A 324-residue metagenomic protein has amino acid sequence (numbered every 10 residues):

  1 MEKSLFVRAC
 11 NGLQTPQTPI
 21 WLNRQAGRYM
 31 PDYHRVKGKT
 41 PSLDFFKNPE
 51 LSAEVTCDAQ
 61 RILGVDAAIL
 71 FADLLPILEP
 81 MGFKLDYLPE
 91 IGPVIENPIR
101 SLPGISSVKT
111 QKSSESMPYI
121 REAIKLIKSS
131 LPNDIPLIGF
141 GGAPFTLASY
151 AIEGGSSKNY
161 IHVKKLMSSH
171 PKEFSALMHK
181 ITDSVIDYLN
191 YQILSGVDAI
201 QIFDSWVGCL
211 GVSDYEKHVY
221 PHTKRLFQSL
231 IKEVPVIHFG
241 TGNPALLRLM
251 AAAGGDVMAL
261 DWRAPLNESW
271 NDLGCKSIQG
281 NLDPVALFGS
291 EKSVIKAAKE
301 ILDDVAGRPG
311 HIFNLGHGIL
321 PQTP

Functional and structural regions predicted by a protein language model:
M1-F83, Y87, L126, R225 (+1 more regions): N-terminal basic, low-complexity leaders that serve as flexible interaction/assembly modules and, when applicable, as
L5-F6, D32, G104, H162 (+1 more regions): Exposed alpha-helical structural elements
Y33, M81-E96, Y150-H162: Short, flexible, mixed-charge acidic loops at enzyme active sites
K39-P41, L102-K112, M167-F174: Short glycine/proline- and acidic residue-enriched helix-loop micro-motifs that form flexible lids or anion-recognition
K39-S52, S107-Q111, L147-S149, G155-S156 (+1 more regions): An N-terminal domain-start capping segment
L74-I77, G92-P93, L102, P144-T146: A short acidic, glycine/proline-enriched capping/turn motif at secondary-structure boundaries, especially helix N-cap
E90-S130: A gly/proline- and charged-residue-enriched helix-loop-helix capping module
S116-P324: Active-site loop segments of alpha/beta catalytic cores
